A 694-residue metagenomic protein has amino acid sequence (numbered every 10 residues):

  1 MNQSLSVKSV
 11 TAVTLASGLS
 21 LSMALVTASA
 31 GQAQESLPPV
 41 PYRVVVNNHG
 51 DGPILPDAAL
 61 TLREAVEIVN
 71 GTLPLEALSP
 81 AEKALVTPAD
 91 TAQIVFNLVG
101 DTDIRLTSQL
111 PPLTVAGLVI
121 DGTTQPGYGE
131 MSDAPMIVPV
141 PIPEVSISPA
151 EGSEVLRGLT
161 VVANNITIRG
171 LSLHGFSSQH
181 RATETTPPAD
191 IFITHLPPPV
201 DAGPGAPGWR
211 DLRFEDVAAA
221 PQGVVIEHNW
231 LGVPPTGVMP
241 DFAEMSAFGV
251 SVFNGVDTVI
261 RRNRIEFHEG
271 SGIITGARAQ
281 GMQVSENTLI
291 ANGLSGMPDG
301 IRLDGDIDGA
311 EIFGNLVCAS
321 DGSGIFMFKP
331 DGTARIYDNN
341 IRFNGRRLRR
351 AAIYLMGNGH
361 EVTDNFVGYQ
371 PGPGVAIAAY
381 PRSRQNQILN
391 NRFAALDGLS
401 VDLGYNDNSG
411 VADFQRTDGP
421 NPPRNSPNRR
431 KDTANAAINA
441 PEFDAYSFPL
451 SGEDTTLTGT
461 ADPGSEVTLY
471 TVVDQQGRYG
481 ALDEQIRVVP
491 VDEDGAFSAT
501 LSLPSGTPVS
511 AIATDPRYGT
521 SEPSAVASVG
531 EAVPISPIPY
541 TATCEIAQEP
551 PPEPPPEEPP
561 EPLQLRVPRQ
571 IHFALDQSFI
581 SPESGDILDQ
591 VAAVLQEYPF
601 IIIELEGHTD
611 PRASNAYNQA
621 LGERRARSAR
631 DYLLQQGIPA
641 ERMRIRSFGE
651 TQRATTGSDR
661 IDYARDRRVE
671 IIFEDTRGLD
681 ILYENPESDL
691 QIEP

Functional and structural regions predicted by a protein language model:
L25-V225, G368-Q370, A379, R384 (+5 more regions): N-terminal, post-signal-peptide segments of secreted/periplasmic proteins
A92, L118, I166, T258 (+5 more regions): Short beta-strand/loop motifs in extracellular/secreted proteins, especially within beta-sandwich accessory domains
V115, A163-N164, I168, P221 (+14 more regions): Parallel beta-helix/beta-solenoid
V155-R157, S177-E184, P235-A247, E269-T275 (+6 more regions): Short glycine/acidic-rich loop motifs that flank beta-strands on beta-rich extracellular proteins
D515-E522: Short acidic/polar inter-strand loop motif in beta-rich domains
P534-I602, E674-P694: Periplasmic peptidoglycan-binding/tethering modules of Gram-negative envelope proteins
H608-I681: Periplasmic OmpA-like peptidoglycan-binding domain that tethers envelope proteins to the cell wall
